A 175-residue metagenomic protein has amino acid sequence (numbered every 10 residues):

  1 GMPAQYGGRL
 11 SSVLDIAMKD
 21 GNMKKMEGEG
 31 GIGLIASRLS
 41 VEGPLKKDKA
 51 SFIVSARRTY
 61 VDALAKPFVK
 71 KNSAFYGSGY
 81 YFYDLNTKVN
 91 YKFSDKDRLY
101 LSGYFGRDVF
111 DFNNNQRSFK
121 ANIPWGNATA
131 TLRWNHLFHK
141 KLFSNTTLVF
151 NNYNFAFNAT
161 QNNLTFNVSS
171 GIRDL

Functional and structural regions predicted by a protein language model:
G1-Q5, S11-K19, M26-K92, Y100-Y104: Predominantly transmembrane beta-strands of Gram-negative outer membrane beta-barrel pores used for transport
Y6, G31-G33, G77-Y81, N122-G126 (+1 more regions): Short sequence motifs at beta-strands and strand-loop junctions characteristic of Gram-negative outer-membrane
K25-M26, A74, F119, T131: Residue-level detector of alpha-helix boundaries and kinks
K96-R173: Flexible loop and strand-edge segments within Gram-negative outer membrane beta-barrel domains
